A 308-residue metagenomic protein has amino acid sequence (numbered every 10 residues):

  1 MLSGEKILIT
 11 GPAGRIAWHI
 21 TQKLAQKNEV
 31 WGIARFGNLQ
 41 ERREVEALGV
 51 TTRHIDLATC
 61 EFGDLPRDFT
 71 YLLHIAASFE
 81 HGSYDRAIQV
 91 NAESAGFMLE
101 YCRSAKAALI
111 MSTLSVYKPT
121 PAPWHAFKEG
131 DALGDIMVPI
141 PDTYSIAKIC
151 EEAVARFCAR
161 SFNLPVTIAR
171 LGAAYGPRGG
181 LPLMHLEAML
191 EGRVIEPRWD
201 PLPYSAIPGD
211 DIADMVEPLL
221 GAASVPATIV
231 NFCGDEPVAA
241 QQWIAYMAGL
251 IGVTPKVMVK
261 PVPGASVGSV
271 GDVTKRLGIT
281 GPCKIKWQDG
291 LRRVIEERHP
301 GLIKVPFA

Functional and structural regions predicted by a protein language model:
L2, K6-Q26: N-terminal Rossmann NAD(P)H-binding glycine-rich loop of SDR-like oxidoreductase domains
L39, T51-E93: NAD(P)H-binding glycine-rich loop region in Rossmannoid oxidoreductase-like domains and their noncatalytic homologs
N91, Y144-K148: Active-site YXXXK catalytic motif of short-chain dehydrogenase/reductase
G96-T143: Conserved Rossmann-fold NAD(P)-dependent oxidoreductase catalytic core, especially the SDR/UDP-sugar
P123-W124, A153-Y204, G209-D210, M247: NAD(P)-dependent short-chain dehydrogenase/reductase
Y175-G179, P201-A213, I229-M247, I285 (+1 more regions): Substrate-binding strand-loop-helix patch in Rossmann-like NAD(P)-dependent oxidoreductase/epimerase domains
E191, M215-G264: Mid/C-terminal beta-alpha module of Rossmann-like enzyme folds, strongest in SDR-family dehydrogenases/epimerases
G209, A239-A245, V259-E296, P300-F307: Conserved C-terminal active-site "lid" loop/helix of NAD(P)H-dependent oxidoreductases that clamps the redox cofactor
